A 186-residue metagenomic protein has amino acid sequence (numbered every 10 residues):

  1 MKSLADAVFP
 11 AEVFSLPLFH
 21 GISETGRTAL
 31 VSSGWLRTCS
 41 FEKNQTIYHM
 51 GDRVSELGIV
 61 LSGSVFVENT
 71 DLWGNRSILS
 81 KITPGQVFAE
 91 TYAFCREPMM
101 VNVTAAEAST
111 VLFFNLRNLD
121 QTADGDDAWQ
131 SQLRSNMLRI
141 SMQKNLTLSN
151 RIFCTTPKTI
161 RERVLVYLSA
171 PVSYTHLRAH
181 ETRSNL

Functional and structural regions predicted by a protein language model:
M1-K43, F88, Y92-A93: Cyclic nucleotide-binding regulatory module and flanking cytosolic helices
V31, W35, M142, L146 (+2 more regions): Amphipathic, well-packed alpha-helical segments that form the structural scaffold of globular domains
G34, L79-R139: Cyclic-nucleotide recognition modules
Q45-E107: Cyclic nucleotide-binding regulatory domains
T122-D127, L148, P171-Y174: Basic, amphipathic alpha-helical hairpins
L133, T156, I160-R163, Y167: N-terminal positioning helix adjacent to the helix-turn-helix/winged-helix DNA-binding module
R134-L146, N150: Long, low-complexity, charged/polar intrinsically disordered regions in eukaryotic proteins
I160, Y167-S184: Phosphate-/nucleic-acid-contacting segments
